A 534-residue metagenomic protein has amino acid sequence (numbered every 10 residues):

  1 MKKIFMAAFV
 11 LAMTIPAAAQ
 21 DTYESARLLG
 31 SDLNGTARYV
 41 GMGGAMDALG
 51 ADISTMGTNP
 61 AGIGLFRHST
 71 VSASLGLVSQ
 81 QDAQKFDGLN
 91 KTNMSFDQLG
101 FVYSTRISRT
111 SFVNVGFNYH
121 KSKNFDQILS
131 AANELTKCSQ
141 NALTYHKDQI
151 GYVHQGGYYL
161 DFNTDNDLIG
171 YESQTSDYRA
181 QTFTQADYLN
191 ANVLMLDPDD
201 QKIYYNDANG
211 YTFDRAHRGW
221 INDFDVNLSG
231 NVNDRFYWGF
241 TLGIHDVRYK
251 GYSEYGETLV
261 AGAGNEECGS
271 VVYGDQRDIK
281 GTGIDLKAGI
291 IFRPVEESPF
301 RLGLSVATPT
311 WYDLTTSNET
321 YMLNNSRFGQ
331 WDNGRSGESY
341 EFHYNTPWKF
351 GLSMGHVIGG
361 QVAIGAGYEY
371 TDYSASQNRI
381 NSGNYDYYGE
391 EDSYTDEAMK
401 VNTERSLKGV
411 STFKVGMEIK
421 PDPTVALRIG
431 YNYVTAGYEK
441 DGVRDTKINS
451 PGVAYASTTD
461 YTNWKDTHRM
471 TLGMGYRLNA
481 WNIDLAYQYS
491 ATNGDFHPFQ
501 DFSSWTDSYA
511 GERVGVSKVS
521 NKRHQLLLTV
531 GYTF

Functional and structural regions predicted by a protein language model:
M1-I4: Positively charged n-region of N-terminal signal peptides that target proteins for export
M6-A8: Sec-dependent N-terminal signal peptides
V10-L11, R67: Short, linear, compositionally biased motifs with a strong N-terminal bias
T14-P16: N-terminal signal peptide c-region/cleavage motif recognized by signal peptidases
Q20-N34, Y39, D97, V102-F534: Outer-membrane beta-barrel porins/channels
D21-M46, I63-Q81: Transmembrane beta-strand segments of Gram-negative outer membrane beta-barrel proteins
V40-S54, K85-G88, Y211-H217: Asp/Glu-centered strand-loop micro-motifs enriched in Gly/Pro and often flanked by an aromatic residue
D52-T105: Long, well-ordered hydrophobic secondary-structure segments characteristic of membrane-embedded and membrane-proximal
